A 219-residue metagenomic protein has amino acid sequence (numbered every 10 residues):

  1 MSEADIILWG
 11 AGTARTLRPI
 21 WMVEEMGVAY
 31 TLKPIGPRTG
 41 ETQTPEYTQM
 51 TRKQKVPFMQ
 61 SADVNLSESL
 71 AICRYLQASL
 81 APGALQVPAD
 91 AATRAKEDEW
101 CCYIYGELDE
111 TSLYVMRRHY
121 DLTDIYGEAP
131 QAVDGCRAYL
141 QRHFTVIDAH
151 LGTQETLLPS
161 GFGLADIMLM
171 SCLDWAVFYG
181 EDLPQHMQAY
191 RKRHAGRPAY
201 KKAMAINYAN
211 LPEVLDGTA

Functional and structural regions predicted by a protein language model:
M1-Q131: GST-like domain detector, emphasizing the conserved glutathione-binding G-site in the N-terminal thioredoxin-like
L32, S160, Q185, A203-M204: A generic structural-conservation signal
P37-R38, A165, Y190, Y208: Conserved beta-strand edge residues that scaffold enzyme active sites
E41-Q43, A195, E213-V214: Short Asp/Glu-rich motifs
Q77, C172-L173, M204: Active-site-flanking alpha-helical
I104-G196: GST-like fold's C-terminal all-alpha helical module
A203-A219: Terminal-tail/helix-coil boundary detector
